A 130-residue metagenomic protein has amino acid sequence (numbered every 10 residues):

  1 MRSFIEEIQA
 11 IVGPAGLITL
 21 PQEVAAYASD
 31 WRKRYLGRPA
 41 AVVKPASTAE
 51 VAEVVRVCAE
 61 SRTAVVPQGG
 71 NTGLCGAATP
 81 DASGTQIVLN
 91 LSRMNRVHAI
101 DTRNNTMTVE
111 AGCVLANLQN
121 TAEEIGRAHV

Functional and structural regions predicted by a protein language model:
M1-W31, R38, E60-T63: N-terminal accessory segments
I8, K33-V65, S83, V88-H129: N-terminal glycine-rich flavin-associated loop
Q68: Conserved PLP-anchoring active-site segment centered on the Schiff-base-forming lysine
T79-D81: Extracellular beta-strand-rich solenoid/capping regions of secreted or surface-exposed proteins that bind or remodel
